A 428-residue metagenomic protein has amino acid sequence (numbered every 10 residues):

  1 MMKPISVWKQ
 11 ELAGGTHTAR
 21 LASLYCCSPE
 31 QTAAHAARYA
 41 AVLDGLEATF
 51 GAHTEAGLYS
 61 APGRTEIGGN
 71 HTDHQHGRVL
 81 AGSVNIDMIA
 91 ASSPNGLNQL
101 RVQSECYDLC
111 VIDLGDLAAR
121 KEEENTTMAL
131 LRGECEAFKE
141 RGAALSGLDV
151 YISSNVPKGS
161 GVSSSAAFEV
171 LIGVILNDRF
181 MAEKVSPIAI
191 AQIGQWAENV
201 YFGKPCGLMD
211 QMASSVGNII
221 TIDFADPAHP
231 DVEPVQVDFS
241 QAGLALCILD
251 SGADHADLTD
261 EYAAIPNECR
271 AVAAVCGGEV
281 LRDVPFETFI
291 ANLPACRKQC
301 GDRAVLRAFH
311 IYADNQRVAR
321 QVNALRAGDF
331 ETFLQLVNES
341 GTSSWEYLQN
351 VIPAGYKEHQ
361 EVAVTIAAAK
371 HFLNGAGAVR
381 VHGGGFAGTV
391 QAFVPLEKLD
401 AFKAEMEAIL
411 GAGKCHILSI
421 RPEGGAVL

Functional and structural regions predicted by a protein language model:
M1-R64, I89, S93-E124, T221-R380 (+1 more regions): C-terminal nucleotide
S60-H76, N155-L171, G375-F393: Glycine/serine-rich anion-binding loops at beta->alpha junctions that coordinate negatively charged ligand groups
R78-G96, V216: Structural signature of FAD isoalloxazine-binding scaffolds in flavoprotein oxidoreductases
S83-N85, V162-A182: DPxDG-like acidic metal-binding loop motif
R101-Q103, G147-S154, K184-W196, L334-E339 (+1 more regions): Beta-strand segments within the central parallel beta-sheet cores of soluble alpha/beta enzyme folds
C135-P157: Glycine- and acidic-rich phosphate- and metal-coordinating loops
E140-L148, L176-I190, L396-I409: Phosphate-handling active-site elements
A182-D231, V235, S340, I366-A369 (+1 more regions): Alpha/beta catalytic cores of group-transfer enzymes, especially the acyltransferase/condensing modules of polyketide
